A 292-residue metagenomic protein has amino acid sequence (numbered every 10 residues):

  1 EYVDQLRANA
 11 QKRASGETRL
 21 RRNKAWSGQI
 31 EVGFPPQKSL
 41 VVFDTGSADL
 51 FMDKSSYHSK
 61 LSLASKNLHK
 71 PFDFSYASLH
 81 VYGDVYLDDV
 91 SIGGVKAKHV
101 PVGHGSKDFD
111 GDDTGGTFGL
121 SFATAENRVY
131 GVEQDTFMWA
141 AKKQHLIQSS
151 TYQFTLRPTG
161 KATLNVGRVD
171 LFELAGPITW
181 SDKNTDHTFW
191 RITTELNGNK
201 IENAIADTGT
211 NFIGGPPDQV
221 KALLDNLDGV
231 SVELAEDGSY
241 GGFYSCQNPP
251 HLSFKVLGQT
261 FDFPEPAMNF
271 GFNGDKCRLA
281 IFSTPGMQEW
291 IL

Functional and structural regions predicted by a protein language model:
E1-K12: Primarily auto-inhibitory N-terminal propeptides
S15-V41, D49, H69-L292: Active-site or ligand-binding cleft "flap/edge" segments
D44: Acidic/polar, glycine-anchored loop/turn motif associated with catalytic or activation segments that engage anionic
S47-K54: Short linear S-[DN]-x-LW-Φ motif typified by the pepsin-like aspartic protease active-site region
S56-S75: A surface-exposed loop-and-adjacent beta-strand signature within N-terminal beta-sandwich domains that mediate ligand
